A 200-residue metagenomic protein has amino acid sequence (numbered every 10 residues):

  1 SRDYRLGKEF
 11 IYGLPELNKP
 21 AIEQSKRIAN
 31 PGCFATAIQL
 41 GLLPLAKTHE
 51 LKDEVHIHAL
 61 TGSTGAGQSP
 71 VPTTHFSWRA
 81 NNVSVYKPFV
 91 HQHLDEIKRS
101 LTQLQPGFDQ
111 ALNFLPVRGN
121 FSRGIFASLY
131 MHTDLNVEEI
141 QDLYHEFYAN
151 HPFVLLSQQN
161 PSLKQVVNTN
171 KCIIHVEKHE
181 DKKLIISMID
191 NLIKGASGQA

Functional and structural regions predicted by a protein language model:
S1-N81, Y86-P88, G107, H175-H179: N-terminal Rossmann-like NAD(P) cofactor-binding subdomain of oxidoreductases, focused on the glycine-rich
E9, C33-L40, P88-E96, E139 (+3 more regions): Conserved active-site and cofactor/substrate-binding residues in soluble primary-metabolism enzymes
S25, V83, G124-S128, K182-L184: Short, solvent-exposed beta-strand edge segments and adjacent coil->beta transition regions
K26-R27, E54-H56, L112, V154 (+1 more regions): Structural motif
V85-F89, V117, S162-V166: Short Gly/Pro-enriched turn/cap motifs at secondary-structure boundaries
V90-L156: C-terminal substrate-binding/catalytic lobe of Rossmann-fold NAD(P)-dependent dehydrogenases
Y130-Q199: C-terminal active-site/capping subdomain that shapes the small-molecule cofactor and substrate pocket of enzyme
